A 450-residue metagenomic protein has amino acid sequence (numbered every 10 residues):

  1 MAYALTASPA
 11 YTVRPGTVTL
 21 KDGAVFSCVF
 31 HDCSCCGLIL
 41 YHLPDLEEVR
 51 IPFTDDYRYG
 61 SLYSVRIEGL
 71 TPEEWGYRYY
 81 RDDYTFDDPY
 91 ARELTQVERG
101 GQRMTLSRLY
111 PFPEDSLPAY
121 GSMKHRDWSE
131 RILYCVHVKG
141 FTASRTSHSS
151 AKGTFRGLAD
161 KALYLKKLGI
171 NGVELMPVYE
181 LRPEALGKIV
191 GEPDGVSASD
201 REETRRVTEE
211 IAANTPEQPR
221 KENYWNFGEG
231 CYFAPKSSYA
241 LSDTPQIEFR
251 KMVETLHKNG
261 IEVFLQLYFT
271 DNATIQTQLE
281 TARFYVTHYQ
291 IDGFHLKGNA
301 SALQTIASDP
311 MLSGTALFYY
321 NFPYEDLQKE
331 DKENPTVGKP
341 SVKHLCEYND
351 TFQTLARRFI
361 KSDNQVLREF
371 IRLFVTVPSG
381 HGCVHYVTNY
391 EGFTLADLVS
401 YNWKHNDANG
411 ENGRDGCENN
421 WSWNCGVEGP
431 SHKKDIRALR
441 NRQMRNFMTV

Functional and structural regions predicted by a protein language model:
M1-D22, R50, Y57-C135, T142-S150: The feature marks proteins involved in alpha-glucan
A24-S27: Structural beta-strand segments of beta-rich domains
F30-C36: Short proline/glycine-enriched turn/loop motifs at strand-loop junctions of beta-rich domains
I132-Y134, V173-L175, V263-L265, F294 (+2 more regions): Hydrophobic faces of well-ordered beta-strands that scaffold small-molecule active sites in alpha/beta enzyme cores
S147-T154, A185-K258, F269-H288, H405-G429: Aromatic- and acidic-residue-enriched carbohydrate-binding clefts of CAZyme catalytic domains
D160-V178, H288: Catalytic domains of carbohydrate-active enzymes, especially glycoside hydrolases
I247-E330: Active-site neighborhood of glycoside hydrolase catalytic domains
Q290, L303-V450: Conserved alpha/beta catalytic core and glycan-binding cleft of carbohydrate-active enzymes
